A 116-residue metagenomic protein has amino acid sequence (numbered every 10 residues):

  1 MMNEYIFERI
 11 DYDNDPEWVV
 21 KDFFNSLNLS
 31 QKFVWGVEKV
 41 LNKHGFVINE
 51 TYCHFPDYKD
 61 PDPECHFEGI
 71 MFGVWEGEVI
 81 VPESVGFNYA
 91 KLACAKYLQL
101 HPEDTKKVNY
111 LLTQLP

Functional and structural regions predicted by a protein language model:
M1-Y52: Negatively charged, low-complexity tracts enriched in Asp/Glu with abundant Ser/Thr
N14, W18, N25, D60-C65 (+2 more regions): Low-complexity, compositionally biased segments
W18, Q31, W35, S84 (+2 more regions): Generic alpha-helical secondary structure signal
S26, K43, H54, C94-Y97 (+1 more regions): Amphipathic alpha-helical interaction segments
N28, N42, F72, Q99 (+1 more regions): Compositionally biased amphipathic helical and low-complexity segments enriched in hydrophobic
N49-Q99: Amphipathic protein-protein interaction modules
K91-P116: Mixed-charge, Lys/Arg-enriched low-complexity segments
